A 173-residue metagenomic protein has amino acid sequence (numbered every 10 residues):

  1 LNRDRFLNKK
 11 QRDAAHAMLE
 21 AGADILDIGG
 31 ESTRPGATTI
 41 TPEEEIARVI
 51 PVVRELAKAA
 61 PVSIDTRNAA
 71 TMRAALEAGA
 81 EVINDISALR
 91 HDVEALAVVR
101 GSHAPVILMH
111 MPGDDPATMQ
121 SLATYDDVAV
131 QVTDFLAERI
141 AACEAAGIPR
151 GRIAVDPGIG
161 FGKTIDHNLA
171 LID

Functional and structural regions predicted by a protein language model:
L1-D4, S32-G36, A59, M72 (+2 more regions): Conserved anion-binding
K9-M18, R67-A70, F135, R139: Short, acidic/polar
D13-G29: Catalytic domains of carbohydrate-active enzymes, especially glycoside hydrolases
H16, A47-I50, R54, R73 (+4 more regions): Alpha-helical segments flanking ligand/cofactor-binding loops in enzyme cores
M18, G22, D65, A75 (+2 more regions): Conserved, mostly hydrophobic/aromatic
D24-P51, I159-I165: Glycine-rich, proline-tolerant flexible connector loops at the mouths of alpha/beta enzymes
G36-L76, A80-V82: Active-site beta->alpha loop and helix N-cap motifs at the rims of alpha/beta catalytic domains
